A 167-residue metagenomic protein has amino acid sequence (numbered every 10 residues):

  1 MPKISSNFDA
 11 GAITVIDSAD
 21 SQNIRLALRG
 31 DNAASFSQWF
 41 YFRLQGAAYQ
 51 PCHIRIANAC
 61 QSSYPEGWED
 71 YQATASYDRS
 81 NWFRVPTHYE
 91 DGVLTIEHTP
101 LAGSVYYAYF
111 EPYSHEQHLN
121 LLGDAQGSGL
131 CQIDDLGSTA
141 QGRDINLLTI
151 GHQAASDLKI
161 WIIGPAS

Functional and structural regions predicted by a protein language model:
M1-S167: M14 metallocarboxypeptidase catalytic domain recognition
